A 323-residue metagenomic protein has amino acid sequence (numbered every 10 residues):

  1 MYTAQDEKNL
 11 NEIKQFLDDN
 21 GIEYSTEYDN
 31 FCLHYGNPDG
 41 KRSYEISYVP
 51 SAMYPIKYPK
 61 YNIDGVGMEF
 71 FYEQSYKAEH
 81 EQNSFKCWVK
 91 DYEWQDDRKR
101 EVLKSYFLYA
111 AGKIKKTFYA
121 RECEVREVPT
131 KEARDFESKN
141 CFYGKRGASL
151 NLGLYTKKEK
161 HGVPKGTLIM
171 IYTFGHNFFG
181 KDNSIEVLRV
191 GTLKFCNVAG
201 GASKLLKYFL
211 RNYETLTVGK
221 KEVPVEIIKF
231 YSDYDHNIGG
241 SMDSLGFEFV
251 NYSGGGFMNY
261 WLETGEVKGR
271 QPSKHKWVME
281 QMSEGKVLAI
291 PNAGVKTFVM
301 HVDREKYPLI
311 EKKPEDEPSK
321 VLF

Functional and structural regions predicted by a protein language model:
M1-E27: Acidic-basic catalytic patches of nuclease active cores, encompassing PD-(D/E)XK and other metal-cofactor nuclease
D18-D29, G144, E248-Y252, S283-I290: Short secondary-structure junctions
P38-E73, N177, N251, W261: Short beta-strand-loop-alpha-helix junction that forms the active-site gateway of nucleic-acid-processing nucleases
Y54-K57, Q95-R98, K145-R146, H236-S241 (+3 more regions): Short catalytic/ligand-binding loop motif for oxyanion handling, primarily in non-cytosolic enzymes, centered on
K60-R98, A202: Catalytic cores of nucleic-acid endonucleases
V102-L245, F249, G254, T297-V302: A conserved beta-strand-loop-helix scaffold within acyl/acetyltransferase catalytic domains
Y260-S283, V287-E305: C-terminal "cap" of GNAT-fold acetyltransferases
L309-F323: Short, cationic low-complexity segments
